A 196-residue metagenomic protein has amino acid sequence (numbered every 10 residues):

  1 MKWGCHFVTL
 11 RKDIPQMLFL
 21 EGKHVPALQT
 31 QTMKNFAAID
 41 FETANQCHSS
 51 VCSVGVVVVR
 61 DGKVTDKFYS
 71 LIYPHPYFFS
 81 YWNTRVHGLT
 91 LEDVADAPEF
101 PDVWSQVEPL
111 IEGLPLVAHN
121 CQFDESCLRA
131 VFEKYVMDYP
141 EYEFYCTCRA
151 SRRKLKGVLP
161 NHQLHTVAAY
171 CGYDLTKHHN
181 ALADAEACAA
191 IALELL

Functional and structural regions predicted by a protein language model:
H6-F7, L20: Short hydrophobic targeting helices and cationic amphipathic motifs that mediate membrane/organellar targeting
T9-I14: Targeting/processing segments of secretory and organellar proteins
F19-E141, G157, N161-H179: Conserved non-catalytic scaffold segment of RNase H-like nuclease domains
P140-R152: Conserved beta-strand -> loop -> alpha-helix junction used to position metal-binding or nucleic-acid-contacting
N180-L193: Acidic, divalent-metal-coordinating active-site segment for phosphoryl/phosphodiester hydrolysis, typified by short
